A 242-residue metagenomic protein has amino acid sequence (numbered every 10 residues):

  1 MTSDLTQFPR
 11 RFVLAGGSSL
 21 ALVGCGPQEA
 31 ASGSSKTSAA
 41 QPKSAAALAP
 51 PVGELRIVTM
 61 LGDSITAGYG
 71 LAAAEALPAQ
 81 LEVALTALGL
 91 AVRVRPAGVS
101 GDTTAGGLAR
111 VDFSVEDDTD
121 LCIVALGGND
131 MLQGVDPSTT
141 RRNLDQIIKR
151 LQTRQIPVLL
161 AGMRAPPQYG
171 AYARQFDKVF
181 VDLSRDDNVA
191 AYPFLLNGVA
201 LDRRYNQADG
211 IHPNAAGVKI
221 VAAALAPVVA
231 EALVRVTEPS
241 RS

Functional and structural regions predicted by a protein language model:
T2-L20: N-terminal secretory signal peptides and thylakoid transit peptides that target proteins across membranes
P9, V52-T59, L90, A216-V218 (+1 more regions): Catalytic-site microenvironment of enzymes that process N-acetyl-hexosamine-containing cell-wall polysaccharides
L22-G24: C-terminal segment of classical bacterial N-terminal signal peptides
G26-Q28: Bacterial signal peptide processing site
S34-S100, R110-D118: Serine-esterase "nucleophile elbow" of acetyl-processing enzymes
G101-A105: Acidic-and-aromatic substrate-binding clefts and catalytic sites of carbohydrate-active enzymes
G106-S242: Alpha-helical cap/lid subdomain in secreted, periplasmic, or secretory-pathway luminal O-acyl-processing enzymes
